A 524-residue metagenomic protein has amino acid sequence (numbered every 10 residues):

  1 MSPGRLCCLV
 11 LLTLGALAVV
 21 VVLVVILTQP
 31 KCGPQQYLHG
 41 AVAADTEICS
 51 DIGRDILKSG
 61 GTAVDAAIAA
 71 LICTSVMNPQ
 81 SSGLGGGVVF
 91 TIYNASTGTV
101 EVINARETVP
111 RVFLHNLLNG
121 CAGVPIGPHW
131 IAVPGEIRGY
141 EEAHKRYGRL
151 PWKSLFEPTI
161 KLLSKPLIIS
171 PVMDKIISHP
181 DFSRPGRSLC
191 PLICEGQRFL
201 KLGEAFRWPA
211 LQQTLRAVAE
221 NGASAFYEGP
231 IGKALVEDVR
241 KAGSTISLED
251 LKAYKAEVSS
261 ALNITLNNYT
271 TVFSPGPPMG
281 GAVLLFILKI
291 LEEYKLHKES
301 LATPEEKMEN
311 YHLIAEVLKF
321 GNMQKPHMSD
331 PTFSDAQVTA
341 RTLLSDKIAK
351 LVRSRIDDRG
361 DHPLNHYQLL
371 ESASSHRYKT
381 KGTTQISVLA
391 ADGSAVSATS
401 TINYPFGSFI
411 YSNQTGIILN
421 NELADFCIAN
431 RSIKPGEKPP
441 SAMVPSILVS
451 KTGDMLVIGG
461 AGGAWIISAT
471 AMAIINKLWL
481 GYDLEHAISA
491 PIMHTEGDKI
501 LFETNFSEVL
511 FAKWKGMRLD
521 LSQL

Functional and structural regions predicted by a protein language model:
S2-M279, L344, I356-P363, P440: Noncatalytic scaffold domains of N-terminal-nucleophile
V64-L71, K153-S164, G229, A234-E237 (+3 more regions): Short, well-structured alpha-helical segments that form the helix of a local strand-helix-strand
V76-Q80, G86-Y93, T97-E101, I246-S247 (+4 more regions): Active-site rim segments in enzyme catalytic domains, especially the processed small/beta chain of N-terminal
S188, Q197, W208, L296-I402 (+2 more regions): Internal maturation/activation junctions in enzymes
S224-E316, G321, A373, S412 (+2 more regions): Catalytic phosphate/nucleotide-handling subdomain of diverse soluble enzymes
V258, T380-T383, P405, S441-M443: Short, small/polar residue-rich loop motifs at catalytic or cofactor-binding pockets
S274-P277, L448-W465, K477: Extended C-terminal regions of large enzymes
Y311, P331, D392, E437 (+2 more regions): Extended C-terminal subregions enriched in glycine
